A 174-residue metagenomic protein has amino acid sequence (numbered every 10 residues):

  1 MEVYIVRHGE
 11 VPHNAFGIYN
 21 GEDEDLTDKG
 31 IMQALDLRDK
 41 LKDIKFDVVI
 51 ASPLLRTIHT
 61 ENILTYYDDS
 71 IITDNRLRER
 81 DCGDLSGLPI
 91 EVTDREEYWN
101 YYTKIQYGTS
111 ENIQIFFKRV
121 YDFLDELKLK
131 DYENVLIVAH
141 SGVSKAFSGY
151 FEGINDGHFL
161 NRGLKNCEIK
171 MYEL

Functional and structural regions predicted by a protein language model:
M1-Y4: Extreme N-terminal starter segment of soluble prokaryotic enzymes
R7-Y67: Active-site-proximal alpha-helix that buttresses catalytic centers in soluble enzyme cores
D25, L64-Y121: Phosphate-handling substructures
K42-K45, L127-E133: Glycine-rich phosphate-binding loop signature in dinucleotide/nucleotide-binding domains
A51-S52, K118, V138-A139: Short beta-strand scaffold positions
Y101, I154-L174: Domain-level recognition of soluble alpha/beta enzyme cores, biased toward histidine phosphatases/phosphomutases
L127-K128, I137-G142: His/acidic metal-ligating clusters that form di-metal
S141-K145, E168: GST superfamily/GST-like fold recognition
